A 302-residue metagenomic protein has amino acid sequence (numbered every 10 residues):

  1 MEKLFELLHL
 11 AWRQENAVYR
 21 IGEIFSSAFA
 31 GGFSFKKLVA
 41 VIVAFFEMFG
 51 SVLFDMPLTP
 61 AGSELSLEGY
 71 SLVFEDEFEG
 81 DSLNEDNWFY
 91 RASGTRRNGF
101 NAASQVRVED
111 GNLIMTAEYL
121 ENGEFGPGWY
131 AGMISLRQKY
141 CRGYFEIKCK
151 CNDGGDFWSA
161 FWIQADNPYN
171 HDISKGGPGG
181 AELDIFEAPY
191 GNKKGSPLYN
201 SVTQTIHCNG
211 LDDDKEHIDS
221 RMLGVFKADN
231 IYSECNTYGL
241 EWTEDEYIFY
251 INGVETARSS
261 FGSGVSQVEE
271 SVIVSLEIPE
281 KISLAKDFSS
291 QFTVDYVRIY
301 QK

Functional and structural regions predicted by a protein language model:
M1-F29: N-terminal Lys/Arg-rich, disordered targeting/topogenic segments
E2-K3, F35-K37: Positively charged n-region of N-terminal signal peptides that target proteins for export
L7, A11-W12, F45, V202 (+1 more regions): Intrinsically disordered, low-complexity regions enriched for glutamine and histidine
A11-E15, G32, A44, M48: Hydrophobic alpha-helical membrane-embedded or membrane-associated segments
S27-F29, F35, V52, Q105: Compositionally biased regions
K36-A44: Sec-dependent N-terminal signal peptides
L38, M48-S63: Sec-dependent signal peptide cleavage junction
M56-K302: GH16 jelly-roll
